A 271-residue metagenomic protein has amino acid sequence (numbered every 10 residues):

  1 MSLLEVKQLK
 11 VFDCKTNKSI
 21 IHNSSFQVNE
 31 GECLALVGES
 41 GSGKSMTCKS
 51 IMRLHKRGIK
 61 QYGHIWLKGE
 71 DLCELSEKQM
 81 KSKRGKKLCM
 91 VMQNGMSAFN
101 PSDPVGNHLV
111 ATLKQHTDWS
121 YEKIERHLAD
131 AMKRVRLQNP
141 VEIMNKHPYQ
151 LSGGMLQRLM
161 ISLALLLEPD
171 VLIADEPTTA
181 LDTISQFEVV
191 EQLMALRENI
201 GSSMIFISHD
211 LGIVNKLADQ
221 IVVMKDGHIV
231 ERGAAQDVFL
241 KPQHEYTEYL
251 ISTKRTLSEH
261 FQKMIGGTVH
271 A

Functional and structural regions predicted by a protein language model:
K60-D71: Conserved ABC transporter NBD signature motif
L166-D170: A short, proline-enriched helix->beta-strand linker immediately N-terminal to the Walker B motif in ABC-type P-loop
F187-I200, G212: Helical segment within the ABC ATPase nucleotide-binding domain
V214-K216: A short, surface-exposed alpha-helical micro-motif characterized by mixed small hydrophobic and charged/polar residues
R232-G233: ABC ATPase "signature
L240-A271: C-terminal boundary and immediately downstream tail of ABC-type ATPase nucleotide-binding domains
